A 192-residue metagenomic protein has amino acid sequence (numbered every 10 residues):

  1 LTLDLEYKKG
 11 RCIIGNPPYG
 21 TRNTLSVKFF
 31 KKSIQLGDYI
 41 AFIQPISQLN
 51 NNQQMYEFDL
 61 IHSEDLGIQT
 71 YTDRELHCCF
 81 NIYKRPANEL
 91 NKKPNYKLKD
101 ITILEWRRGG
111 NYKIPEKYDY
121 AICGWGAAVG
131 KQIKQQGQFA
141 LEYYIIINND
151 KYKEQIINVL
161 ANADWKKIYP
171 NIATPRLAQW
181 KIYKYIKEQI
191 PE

Functional and structural regions predicted by a protein language model:
L1-E192: Class I S-adenosyl-L-methionine-dependent methyltransferase catalytic core
